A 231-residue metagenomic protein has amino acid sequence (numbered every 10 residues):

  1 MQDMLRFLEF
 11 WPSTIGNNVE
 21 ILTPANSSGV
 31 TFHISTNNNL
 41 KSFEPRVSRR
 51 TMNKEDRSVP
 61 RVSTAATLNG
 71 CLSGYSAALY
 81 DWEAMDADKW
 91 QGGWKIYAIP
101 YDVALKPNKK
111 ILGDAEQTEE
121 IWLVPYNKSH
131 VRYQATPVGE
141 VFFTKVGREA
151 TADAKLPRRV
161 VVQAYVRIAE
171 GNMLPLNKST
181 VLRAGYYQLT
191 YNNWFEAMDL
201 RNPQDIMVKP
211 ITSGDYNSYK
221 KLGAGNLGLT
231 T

Functional and structural regions predicted by a protein language model:
L8-G29, K54-V62, L68-T231: Conserved NAD+-utilizing ADP-ribose enzyme module
G29, I34-D56: Short aromatic-glycine-(Arg/Gly/Cys) micro-motifs in beta-strand/loop hairpins
